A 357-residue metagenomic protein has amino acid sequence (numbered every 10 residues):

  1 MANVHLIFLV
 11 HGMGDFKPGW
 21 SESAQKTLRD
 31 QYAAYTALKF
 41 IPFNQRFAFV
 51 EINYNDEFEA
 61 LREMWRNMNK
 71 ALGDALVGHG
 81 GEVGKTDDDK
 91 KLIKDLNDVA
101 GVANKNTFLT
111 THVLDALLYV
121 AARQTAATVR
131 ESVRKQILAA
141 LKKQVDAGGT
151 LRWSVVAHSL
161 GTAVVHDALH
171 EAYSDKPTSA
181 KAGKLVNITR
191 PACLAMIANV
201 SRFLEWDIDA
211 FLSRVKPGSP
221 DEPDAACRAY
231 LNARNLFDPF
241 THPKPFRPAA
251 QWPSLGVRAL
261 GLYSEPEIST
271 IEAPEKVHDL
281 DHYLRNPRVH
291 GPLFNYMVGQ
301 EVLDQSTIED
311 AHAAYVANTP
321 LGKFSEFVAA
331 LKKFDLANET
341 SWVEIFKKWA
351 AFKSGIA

Functional and structural regions predicted by a protein language model:
M1-K85, W206, T241, N318-L321 (+2 more regions): N-terminal low-complexity, Ser/Thr- and acidic-residue-enriched intrinsically disordered segments
I7-L28, L114-R228, N232-F240: Serine-dependent carboxylesterase/thioesterase catalytic core of lipase-like alpha/beta-hydrolase/SGNH enzymes
G14-P18, I41-G149: Active-site catalytic motif of lipid deacylating hydrolases and related acyltransferases
Q31-Y35, D74-H79, A180-K181, G218-P223 (+1 more regions): Glycine-rich loops and low-complexity Gly/Arg-rich segments that provide flexible linkers or classic glycine-based
A33-P42, A100-N106, K181-K184, L212-D221: Intrinsically disordered, low-complexity boundary segments flanking structured domains
E57, A192-C193, N199-E339: Lipolytic serine-hydrolase domain surface
A140, Q144, F237, Q300 (+2 more regions): Short secondary-structure junctions and interdomain/linker hinges
